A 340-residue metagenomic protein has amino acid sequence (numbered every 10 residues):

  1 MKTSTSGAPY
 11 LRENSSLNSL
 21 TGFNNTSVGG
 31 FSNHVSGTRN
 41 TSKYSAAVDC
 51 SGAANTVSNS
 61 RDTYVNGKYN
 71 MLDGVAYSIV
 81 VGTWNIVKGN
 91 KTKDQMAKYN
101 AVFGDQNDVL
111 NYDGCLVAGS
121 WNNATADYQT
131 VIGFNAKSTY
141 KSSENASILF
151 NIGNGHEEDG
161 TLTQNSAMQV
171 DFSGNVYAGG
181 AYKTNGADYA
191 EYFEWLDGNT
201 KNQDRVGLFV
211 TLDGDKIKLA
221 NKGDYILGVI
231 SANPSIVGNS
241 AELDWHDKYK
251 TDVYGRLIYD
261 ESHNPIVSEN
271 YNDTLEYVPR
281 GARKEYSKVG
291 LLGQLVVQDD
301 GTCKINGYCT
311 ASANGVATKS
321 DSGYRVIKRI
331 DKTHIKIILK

Functional and structural regions predicted by a protein language model:
M1-N175: Periodic small-residue-enriched repeat registers in elongated scaffold domains
N154-K340: Extracellular receptor-binding modules and their adjoining Ser/Thr/Gly/Asp/Asn-rich linkers
